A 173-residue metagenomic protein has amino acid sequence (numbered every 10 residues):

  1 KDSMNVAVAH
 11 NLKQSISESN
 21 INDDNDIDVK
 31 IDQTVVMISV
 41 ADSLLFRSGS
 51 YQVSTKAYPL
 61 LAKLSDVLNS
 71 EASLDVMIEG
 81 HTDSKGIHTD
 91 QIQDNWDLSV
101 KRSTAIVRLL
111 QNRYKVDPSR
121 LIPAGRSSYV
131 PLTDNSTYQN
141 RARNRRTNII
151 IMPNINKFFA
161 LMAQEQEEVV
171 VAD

Functional and structural regions predicted by a protein language model:
K1-L74, P153-D173: Periplasmic peptidoglycan-binding/tethering modules of Gram-negative envelope proteins
R47-K63, E71, T82-L161, E165-D173: Periplasmic OmpA-like peptidoglycan-binding domain that tethers envelope proteins to the cell wall
